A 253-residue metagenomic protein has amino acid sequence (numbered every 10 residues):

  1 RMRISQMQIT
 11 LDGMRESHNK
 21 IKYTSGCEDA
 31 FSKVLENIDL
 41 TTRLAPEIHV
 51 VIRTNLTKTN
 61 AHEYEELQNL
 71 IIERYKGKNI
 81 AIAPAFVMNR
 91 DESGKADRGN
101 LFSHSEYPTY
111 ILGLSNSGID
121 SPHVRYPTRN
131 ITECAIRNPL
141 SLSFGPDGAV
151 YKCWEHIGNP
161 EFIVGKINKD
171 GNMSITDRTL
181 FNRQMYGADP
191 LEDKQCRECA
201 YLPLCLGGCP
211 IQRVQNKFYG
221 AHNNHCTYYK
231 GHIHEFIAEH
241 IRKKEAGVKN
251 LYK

Functional and structural regions predicted by a protein language model:
R1-A85: Radical SAM/AdoMet-radical enzyme domain recognition
E16-I21, I80-F102, P122-C134, I157-K166: Flexible glycine/acidic-rich beta-alpha junction loops that bind and position SAM and/or redox cofactors in anaerobic
S32-E36, Y64-N69, G99-N116: Well-ordered, non-membrane alpha-helical segments in soluble/globular domains
L101-T128, E155-A200: C-terminal accessory region of radical SAM enzymes
N138-L140: Short loop/turn microsegments at loop-to-beta-strand junctions
F144-G145: Short, acidic, Ser/Thr-enriched surface-loop or helix-capping motifs
L191-K253: Radical SAM enzyme core and accessory elements
